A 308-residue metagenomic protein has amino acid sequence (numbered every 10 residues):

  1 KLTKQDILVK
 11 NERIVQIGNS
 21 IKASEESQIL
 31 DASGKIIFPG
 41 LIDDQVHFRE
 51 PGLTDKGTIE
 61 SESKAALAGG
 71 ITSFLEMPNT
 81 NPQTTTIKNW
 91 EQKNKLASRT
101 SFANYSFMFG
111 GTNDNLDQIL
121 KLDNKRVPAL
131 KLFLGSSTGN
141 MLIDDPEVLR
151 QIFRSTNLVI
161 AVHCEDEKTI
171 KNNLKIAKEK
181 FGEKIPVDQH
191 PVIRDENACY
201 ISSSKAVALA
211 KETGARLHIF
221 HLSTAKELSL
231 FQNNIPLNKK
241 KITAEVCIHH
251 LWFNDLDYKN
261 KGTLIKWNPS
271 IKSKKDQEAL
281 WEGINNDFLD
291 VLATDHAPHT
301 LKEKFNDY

Functional and structural regions predicted by a protein language model:
K1-P39: Histidine-rich, glycine-flanked metal-binding segment
I7, E12, G34, Q45 (+8 more regions): Divalent metal-coordination and catalytic microenvironments
S33-T100: Metal-associated gating/positioning segment near the N- to mid-region
D44-G57, T80, A103-N115, H190-E196 (+1 more regions): Active-site mouth loops of central-metabolism enzymes
D55-S63, N113-L122, K205: Short, acidic/polar
L75-E76, S106-F109, R216-H221: Short catalytic-loop micro-motif centered on adjacent basic/acidic residues
I87-A103, L149-V162: Alpha-helix-loop-beta-strand connector modules within alpha/beta enzyme cores
D117-L292: Histidine/acidic residue-rich metal-binding segments in metalloenzymes
